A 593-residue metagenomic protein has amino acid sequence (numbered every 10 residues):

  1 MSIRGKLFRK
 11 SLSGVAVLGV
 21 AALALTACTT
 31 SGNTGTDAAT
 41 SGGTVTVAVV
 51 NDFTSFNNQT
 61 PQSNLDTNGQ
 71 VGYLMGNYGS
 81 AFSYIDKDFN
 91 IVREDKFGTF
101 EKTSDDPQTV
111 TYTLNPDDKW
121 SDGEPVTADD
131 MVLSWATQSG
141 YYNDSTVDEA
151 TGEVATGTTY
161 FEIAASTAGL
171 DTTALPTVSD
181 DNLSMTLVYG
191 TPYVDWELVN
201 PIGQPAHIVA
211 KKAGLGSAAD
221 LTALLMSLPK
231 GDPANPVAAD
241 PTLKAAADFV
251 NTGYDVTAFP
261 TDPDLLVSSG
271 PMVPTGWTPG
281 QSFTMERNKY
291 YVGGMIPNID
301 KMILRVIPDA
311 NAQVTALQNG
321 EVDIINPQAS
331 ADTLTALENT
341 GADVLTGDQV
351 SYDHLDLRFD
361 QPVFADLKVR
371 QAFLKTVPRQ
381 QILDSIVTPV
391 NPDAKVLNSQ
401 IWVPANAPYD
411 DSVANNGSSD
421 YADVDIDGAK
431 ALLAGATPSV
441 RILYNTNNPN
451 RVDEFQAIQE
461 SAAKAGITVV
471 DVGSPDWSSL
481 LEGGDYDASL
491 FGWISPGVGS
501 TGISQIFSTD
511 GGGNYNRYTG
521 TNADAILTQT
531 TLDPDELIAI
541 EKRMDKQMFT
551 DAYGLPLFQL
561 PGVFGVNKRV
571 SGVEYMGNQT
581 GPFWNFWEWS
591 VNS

Functional and structural regions predicted by a protein language model:
A48-D105: N-terminal lobe/hinge region of extracytoplasmic solute-binding protein
N57, N77, S83, D360 (+3 more regions): Periplasmic-binding protein-like
P61-S63, N567-S593: Tryptophan-rich aromatic "cage" segments
F100-G157, S184-T186, T191, D195-E197 (+1 more regions): Aromatic- and charge-enriched surface segment that lines or borders ligand/interaction sites
T137, P260-P263, M285, K289-T335: Ligand-site clamp/hinge motif
G152-F249: Surface-exposed binding/hinge segments that line and control ligand-binding clefts or catalytic entry sites
L383-I386, G417-A422, V470-S479, G502-V570 (+1 more regions): Extracytoplasmic/peripheral linker and loop segments enriched in polar/acidic and small residues with frequent Thr/Pro
V390-L432, T446-R451: Structural transition elements
